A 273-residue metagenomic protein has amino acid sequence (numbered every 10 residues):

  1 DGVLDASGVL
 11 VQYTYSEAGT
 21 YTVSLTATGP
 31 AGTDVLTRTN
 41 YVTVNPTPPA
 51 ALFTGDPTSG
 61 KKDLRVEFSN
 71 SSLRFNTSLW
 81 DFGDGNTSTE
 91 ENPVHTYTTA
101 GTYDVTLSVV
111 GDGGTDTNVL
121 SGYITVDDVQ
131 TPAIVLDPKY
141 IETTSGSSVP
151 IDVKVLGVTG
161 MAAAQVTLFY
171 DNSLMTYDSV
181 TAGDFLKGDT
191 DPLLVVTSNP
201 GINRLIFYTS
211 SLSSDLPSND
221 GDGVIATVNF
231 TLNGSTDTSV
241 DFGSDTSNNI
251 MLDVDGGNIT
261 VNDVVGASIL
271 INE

Functional and structural regions predicted by a protein language model:
D1-Q130: Extracellular/lumenal mature domains of secreted and surface-exposed proteins
T125-E273: Acidic, low-complexity intrinsically disordered segments
